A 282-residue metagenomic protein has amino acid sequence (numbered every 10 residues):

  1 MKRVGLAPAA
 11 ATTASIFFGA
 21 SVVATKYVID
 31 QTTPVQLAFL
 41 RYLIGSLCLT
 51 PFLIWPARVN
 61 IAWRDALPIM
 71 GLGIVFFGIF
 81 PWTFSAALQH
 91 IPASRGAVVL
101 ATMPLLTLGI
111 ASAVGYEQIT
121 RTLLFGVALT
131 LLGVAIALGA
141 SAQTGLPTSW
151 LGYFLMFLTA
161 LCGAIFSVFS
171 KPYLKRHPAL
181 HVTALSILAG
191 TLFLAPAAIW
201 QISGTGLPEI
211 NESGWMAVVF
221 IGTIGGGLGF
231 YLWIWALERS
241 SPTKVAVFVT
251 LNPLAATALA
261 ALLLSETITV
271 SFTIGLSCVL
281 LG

Functional and structural regions predicted by a protein language model:
M1-F39, G145-P172, L192-L194: Glycine-/small-residue-enriched transmembrane alpha-helix faces in small-molecule transporters and effluxers
A11-T12, R64-G73, Q118-L132, Y153 (+1 more regions): Cytoplasmic-side transmembrane-helix entry/capping segments in multi-pass membrane proteins
S15, A38-L40, F77, P81 (+3 more regions): Helix-helix packing/entry segments at the starts of transmembrane helices
F17, S21-V22, T50-L100, I136 (+1 more regions): Specific transmembrane alpha-helical segments of multi-pass solute transporters/efflux pumps, especially DMT/EamA
A20-Y27, Q31, G45-A62, W82 (+4 more regions): Membrane-interface helix-cap regions at the ends of transmembrane helices in multi-pass membrane proteins
S21, L43-C48, V99-A113, A128 (+4 more regions): Alpha-helical transmembrane segments of compact multi-pass small-molecule transporters, enriched in specific families
L49, M70, I110, I119-S141 (+4 more regions): Hydrophobic transmembrane alpha-helices of multi-pass small-molecule transport proteins
L49, T107-G109, A113, G145-G204 (+2 more regions): Transmembrane alpha-helical segments that form core, pore/gating elements of small-molecule transporters/exporters
